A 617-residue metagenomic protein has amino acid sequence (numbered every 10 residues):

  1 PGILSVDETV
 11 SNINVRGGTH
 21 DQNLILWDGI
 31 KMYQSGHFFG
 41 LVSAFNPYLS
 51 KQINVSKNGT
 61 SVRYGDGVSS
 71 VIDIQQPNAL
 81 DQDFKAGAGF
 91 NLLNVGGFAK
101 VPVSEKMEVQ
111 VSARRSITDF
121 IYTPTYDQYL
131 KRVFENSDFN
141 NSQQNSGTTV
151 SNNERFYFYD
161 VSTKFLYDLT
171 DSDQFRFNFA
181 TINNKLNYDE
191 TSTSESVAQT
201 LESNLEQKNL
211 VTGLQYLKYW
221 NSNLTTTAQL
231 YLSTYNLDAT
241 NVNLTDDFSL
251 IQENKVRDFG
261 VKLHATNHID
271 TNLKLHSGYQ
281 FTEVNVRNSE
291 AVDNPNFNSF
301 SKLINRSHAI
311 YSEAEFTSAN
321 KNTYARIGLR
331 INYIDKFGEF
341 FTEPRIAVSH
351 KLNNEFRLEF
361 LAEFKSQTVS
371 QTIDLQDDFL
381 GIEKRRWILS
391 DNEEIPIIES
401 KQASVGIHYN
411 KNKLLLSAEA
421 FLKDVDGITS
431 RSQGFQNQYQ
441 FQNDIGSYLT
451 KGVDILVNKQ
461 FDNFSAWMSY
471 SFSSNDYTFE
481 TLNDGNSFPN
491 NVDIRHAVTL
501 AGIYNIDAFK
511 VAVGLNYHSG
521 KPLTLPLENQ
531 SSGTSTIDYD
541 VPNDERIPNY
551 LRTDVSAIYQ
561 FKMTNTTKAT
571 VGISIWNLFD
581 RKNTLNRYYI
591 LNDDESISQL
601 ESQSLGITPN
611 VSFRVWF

Functional and structural regions predicted by a protein language model:
P1-K31: Extracytoplasmic beta-strand/coil segments of soluble accessory domains associated with Gram-negative outer-membrane
S11-N14, G40-S43, N58-A86, I388: N-terminal periplasmic accessory domains that precede and gate Gram-negative outer-membrane beta-barrel machines
I30-S56: Short acidic/polar hinge/loop motifs at secondary-structure boundaries that mediate gating or recognition
L93-I117, E135-L186, K208-T225, L273: Transmembrane beta-barrel wall of Gram-negative outer-membrane proteins
T118-F120, P124, L130, Y517-G533 (+2 more regions): C-terminal beta-signal and adjacent terminal beta-strands/loops of Gram-negative outer-membrane beta-barrel proteins
N236-L237, E290, D335, E355-A403 (+3 more regions): Surface-exposed extracellular loop regions of Gram-negative outer-membrane beta-barrel proteins, predominantly
D258-K262, S301-N305, A309-Y311, N392-P396 (+5 more regions): Outer membrane beta-barrel strand-and-loop segments of large Gram-negative receptors, especially TonB-dependent
N320, L422-D424, N443-L527: Gram-negative outer-membrane beta-barrel transporters
